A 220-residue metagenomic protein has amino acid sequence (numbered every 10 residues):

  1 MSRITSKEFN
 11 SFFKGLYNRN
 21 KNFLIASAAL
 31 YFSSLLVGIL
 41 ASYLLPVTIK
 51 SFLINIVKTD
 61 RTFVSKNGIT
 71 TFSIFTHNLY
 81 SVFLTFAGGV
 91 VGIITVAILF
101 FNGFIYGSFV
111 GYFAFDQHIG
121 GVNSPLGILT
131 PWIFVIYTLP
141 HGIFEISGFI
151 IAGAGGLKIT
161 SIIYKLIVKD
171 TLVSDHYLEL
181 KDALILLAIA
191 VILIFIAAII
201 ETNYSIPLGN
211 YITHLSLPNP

Functional and structural regions predicted by a protein language model:
T5-F23, T76, Y80-T85, D170-K181: Cytosolic juxtamembrane amphipathic/interface segments immediately preceding and feeding into a transmembrane helix
N18-I49: N-terminal signal-anchor transmembrane alpha helix
I39, Y43, V47, G89-I119: Transmembrane alpha-helix/helix-exit interface in multi-pass inner-membrane proteins
I39-R61, F101, L208-I212: Interfacial/capping segments of alpha-helical transmembrane domains
V47-S65, V110-F134: Membrane-interface interhelical connector segments
T62-G92: Interfacial helix-start motif at the membrane-water boundary
P140-I151: Membrane-interface loop-to-helix entry segments
A154-P220: Terminal transmembrane helical module of multi-pass membrane proteins
